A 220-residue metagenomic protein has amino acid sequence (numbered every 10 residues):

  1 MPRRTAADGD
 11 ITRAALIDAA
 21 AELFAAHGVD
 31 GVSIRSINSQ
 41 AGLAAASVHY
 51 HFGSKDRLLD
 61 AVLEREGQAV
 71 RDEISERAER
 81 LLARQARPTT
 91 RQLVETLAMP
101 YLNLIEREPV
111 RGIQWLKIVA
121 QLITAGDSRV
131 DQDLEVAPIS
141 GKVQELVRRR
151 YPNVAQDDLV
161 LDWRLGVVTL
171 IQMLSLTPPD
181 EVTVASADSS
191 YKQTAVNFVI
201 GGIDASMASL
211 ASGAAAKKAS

Functional and structural regions predicted by a protein language model:
M1-I11, L82, S209-S220: N-terminal intrinsically disordered/low-complexity leader segments
T12-A15, L23-R65: Helix-turn-helix
E66, V70-A78: Conserved phosphoryl-transfer catalytic core
S75-I113: Hydrophobic alpha-helical connector segments
Q92-E95, R111-K117, G126-Y151, V160-L161: Amphipathic alpha-helical packing segments from all-alpha helical-bundle domains
L97, Y101, L116-I123, G166 (+2 more regions): Short alpha-helical scaffolding segments that buttress acidic/His motifs in well-ordered protein cores
R107, A137-S220: C-terminal peripheral helix-coil segments that are non-catalytic and often amphipathic
